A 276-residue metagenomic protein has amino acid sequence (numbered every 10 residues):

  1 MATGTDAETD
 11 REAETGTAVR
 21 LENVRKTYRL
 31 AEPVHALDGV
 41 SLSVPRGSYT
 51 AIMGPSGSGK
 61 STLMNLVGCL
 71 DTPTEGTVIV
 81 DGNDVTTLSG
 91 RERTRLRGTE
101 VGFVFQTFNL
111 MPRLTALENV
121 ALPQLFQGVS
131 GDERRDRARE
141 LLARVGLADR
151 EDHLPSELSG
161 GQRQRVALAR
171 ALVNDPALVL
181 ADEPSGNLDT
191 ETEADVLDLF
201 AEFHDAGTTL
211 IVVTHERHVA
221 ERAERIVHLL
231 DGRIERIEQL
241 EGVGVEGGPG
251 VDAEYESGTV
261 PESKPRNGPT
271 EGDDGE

Functional and structural regions predicted by a protein language model:
V34, V85-V101, D205, E246: ABC ATPase NBD coupling module
G76-D84, Q239: Conserved ABC transporter NBD signature motif
N83-D84, D132-D149: Conserved ABC ATPase "signature" region
L114-L122: Short coil-to-helix segment of the ABC ATPase nucleotide-binding domain corresponding to the Q-loop/switch region
L147, E151, V166, A171-L172: ABC ATPase C-loop
L154-L158, Q162-Q164: Conserved ABC ATPase signature
D175: Conserved catalytic motifs of ABC-family nucleotide-binding domains
V179-D182: Catalytic Walker B motif of ABC-type/P-loop ATPase nucleotide-binding domains
